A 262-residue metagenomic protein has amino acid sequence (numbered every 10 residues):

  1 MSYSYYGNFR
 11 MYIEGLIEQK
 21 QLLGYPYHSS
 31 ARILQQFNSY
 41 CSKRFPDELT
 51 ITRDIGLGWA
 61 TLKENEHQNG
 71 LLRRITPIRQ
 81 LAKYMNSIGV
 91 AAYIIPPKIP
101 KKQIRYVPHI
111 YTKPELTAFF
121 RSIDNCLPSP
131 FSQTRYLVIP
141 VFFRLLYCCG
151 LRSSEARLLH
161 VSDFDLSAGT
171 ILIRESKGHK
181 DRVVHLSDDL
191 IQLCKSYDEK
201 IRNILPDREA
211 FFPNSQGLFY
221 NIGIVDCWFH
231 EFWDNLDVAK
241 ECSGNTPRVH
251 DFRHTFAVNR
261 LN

Functional and structural regions predicted by a protein language model:
M1-N262: Conserved catalytic core of the tyrosine transesterase superfamily
